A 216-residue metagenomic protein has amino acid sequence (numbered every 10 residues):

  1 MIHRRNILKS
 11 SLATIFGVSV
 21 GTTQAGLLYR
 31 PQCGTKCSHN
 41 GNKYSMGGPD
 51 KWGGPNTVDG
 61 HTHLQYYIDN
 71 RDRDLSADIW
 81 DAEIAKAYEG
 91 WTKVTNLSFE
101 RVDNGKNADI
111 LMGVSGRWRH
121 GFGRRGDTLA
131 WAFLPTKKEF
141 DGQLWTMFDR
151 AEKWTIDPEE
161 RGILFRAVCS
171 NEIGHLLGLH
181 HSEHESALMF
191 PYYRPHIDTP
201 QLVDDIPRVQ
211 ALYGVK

Functional and structural regions predicted by a protein language model:
M1-I2, I15: Secretory targeting signals
L8-K216: Zinc-dependent metalloendopeptidases
